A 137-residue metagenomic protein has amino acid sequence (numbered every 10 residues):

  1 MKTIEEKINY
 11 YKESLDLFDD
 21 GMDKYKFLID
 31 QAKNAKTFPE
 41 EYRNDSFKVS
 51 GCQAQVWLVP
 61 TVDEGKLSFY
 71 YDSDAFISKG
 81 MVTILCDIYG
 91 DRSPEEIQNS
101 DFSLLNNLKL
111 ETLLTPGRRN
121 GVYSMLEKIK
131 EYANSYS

Functional and structural regions predicted by a protein language model:
M1-Q55, V62-K66, L105-S124, K128-Y136: N-terminal intrinsically disordered, cationic/polar leader segments that include organellar targeting peptides
Y10-Y11, M81-I84: A general alpha-helix detector
S46-Q53, F69-S73, E95-S100: Solvent-exposed interaction patches of small proteins and small membrane subunits
A54, I77-M81, S93, D101 (+1 more regions): Amphipathic alpha-helical interface surfaces
T61-I77, C86-G90: Conserved interaction-surface patches within small, structured recognition/assembly domains
T83-C86, K130: Predominant activation on well-ordered alpha-helical scaffold segments within soluble catalytic domains
D91-L108: Glycine-rich phosphate/pyrophosphate-binding loops and their adjacent beta-strand/loop elements at enzyme active sites
